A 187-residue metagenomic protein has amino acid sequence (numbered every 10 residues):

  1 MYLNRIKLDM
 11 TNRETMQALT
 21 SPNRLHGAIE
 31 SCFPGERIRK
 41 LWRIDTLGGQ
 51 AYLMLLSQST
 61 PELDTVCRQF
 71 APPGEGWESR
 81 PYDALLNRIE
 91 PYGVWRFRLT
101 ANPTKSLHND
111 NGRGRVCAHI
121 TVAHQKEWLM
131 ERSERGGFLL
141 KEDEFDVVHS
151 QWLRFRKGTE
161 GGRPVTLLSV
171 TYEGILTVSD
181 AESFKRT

Functional and structural regions predicted by a protein language model:
M1-T187: RNA-interacting cores
